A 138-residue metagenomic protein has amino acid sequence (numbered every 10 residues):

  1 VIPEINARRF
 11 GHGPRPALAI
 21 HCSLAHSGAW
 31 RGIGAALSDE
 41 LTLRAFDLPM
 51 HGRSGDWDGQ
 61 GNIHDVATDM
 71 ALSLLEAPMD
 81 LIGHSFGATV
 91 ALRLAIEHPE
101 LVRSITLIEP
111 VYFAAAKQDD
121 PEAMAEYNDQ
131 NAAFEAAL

Functional and structural regions predicted by a protein language model:
I2-D56, A77: Conserved HGGG/HGGXW glycine-rich cap/lid loop of the alpha/beta-hydrolase fold
R31-A35, A71-L72, F134-E135: Short amphipathic alpha-helical segments and helix-helix/interface helices
G52-W57, A114-Q118: A short acidic, helix-capping loop that chelates divalent metal ions and anchors anionic groups
W57-V66: Catalytic nucleophile-loop/oxyanion-hole region of alpha/beta-hydrolase and closely related hydrolase-like folds
D65-D80: Conserved acidic catalytic loop of the alpha/beta-hydrolase fold
P78-Q118: Conserved hydrolase catalytic core segment
V111-L138: Helix-rich cap/lid subdomain of alpha/beta-hydrolase
